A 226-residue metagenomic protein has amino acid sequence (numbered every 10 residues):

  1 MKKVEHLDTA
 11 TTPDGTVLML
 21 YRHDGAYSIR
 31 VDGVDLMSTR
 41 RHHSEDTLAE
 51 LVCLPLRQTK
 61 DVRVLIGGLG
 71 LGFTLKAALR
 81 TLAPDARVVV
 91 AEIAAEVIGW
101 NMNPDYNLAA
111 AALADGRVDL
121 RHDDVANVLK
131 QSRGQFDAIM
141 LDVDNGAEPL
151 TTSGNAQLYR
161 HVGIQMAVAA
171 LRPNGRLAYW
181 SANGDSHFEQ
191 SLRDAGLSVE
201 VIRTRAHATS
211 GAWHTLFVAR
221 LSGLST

Functional and structural regions predicted by a protein language model:
M1-R30: N-terminal auxiliary segments of SAM/dcSAM-dependent transferases
H42, D46-L171, Y179-W180, Q190 (+4 more regions): The AdoMet/dcAdoMet-binding core of the Class I SAM-like
G175: Glycine-centered, phosphate/nucleic-acid-interacting loop/turn motifs that mediate DNA/RNA or nucleotide
A182-G184: Active-site beta-loop-alpha junctions enriched in small/polar residues
F217-T226: C-terminal lobe and adjacent flexible extensions of AdoMet/dcAdoMet transferase-like proteins
